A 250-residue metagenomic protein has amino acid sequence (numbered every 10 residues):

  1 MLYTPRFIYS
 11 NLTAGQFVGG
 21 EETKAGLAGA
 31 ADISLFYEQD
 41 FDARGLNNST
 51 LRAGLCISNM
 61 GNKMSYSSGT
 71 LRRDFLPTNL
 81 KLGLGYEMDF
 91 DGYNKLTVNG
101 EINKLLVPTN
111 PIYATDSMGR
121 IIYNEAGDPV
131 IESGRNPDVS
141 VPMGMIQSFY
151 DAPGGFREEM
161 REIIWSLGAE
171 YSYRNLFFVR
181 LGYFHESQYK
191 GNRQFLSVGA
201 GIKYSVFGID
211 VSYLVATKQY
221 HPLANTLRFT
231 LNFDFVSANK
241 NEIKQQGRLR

Functional and structural regions predicted by a protein language model:
M1-R250: Outer-membrane beta-barrel porins/channels
